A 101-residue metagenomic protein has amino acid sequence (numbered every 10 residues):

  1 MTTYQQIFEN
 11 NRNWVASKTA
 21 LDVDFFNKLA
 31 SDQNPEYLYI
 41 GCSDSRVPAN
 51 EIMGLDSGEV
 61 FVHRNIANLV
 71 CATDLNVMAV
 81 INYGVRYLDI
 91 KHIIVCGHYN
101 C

Functional and structural regions predicted by a protein language model:
M1-C71: Short, conserved "active-site rim" segments that organize catalytic pockets and cofactor/ligand binding
D56-C101: Short HxH-centered metal-ligating active-site micro-motif
